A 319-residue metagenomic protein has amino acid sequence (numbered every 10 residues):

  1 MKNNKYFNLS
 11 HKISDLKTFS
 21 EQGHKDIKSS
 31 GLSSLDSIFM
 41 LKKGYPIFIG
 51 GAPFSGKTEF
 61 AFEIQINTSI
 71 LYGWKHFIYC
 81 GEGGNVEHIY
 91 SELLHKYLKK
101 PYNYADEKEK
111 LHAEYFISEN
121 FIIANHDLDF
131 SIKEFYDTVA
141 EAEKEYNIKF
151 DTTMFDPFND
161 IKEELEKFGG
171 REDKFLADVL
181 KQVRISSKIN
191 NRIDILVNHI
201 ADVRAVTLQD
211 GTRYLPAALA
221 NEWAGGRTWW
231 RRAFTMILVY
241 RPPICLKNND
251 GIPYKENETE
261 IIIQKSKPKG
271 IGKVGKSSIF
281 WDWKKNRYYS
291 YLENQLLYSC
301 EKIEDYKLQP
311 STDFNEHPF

Functional and structural regions predicted by a protein language model:
M1-S14, S20-E21, P53, K110-F116 (+3 more regions): C-terminal regions of RecA-like/P-loop NTPase motor modules
K2-K99, P318: The Walker A/P-loop phosphate-binding site
S30, Y72-G170, D178, Y306-F314 (+1 more regions): Conserved inter-motif catalytic segment of the P-loop NTP-binding fold
I47-I49, F77-Y79, I122-A124, I195 (+1 more regions): Hydrophobic/aromatic beta-strand patches that form the interior of the parallel beta-sheet core in alpha/beta enzyme
I78, M154-F155, R192-H199: Structural recognition of the conserved hydrophobic beta-strand(s) that form the central parallel beta-sheet of P-loop
G81, H199, R241: Cofactor-binding loop segments of dinucleotide-utilizing enzymes, especially the Rossmann-like FAD- and NAD(P)+-binding
D160, A201-D202: Signature of the SF2 helicase/ATPase Hel1-core->accessory helical subdomain module
K167-V183, I193-V197, I244: A short alpha/beta connector and helix-capping loop motif
